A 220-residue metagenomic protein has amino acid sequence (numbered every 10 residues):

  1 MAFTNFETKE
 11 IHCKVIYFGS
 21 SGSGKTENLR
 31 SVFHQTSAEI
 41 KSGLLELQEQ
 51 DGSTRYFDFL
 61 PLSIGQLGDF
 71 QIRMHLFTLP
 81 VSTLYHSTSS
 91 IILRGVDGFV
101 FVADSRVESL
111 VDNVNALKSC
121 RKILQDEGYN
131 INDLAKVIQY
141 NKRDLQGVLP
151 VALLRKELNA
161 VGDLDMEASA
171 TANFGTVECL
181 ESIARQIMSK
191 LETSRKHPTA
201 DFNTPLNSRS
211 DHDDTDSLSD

Functional and structural regions predicted by a protein language model:
A2-Q48: Conserved G1/Walker A P-loop phosphate-binding module
G22, S82, R106-E108, K142-Q146 (+1 more regions): Conserved nucleotide-binding/hydrolysis micro-motifs of P-loop NTPases
L44-S87: Switch I (G2) and immediately adjacent beta-strands of P-loop GTPase domains
H75-T78, V100-D104, I138-N141, E167: Conserved beta-strand segments of the P-loop GTPase G domain that flank and frequently precede/overlap
Y85-E108: Inter-motif core of Ras-like GTPase G domains
S105-V161: Conserved C-terminal guanine-recognition region of P-loop GTPase G domains, centered on the G4
V137, D144-K196: Canonical P-loop GTPase G-domain recognition
F174, R185-D220: C-terminal-of-GTPase-core extension/linker across diverse P-loop GTPases
